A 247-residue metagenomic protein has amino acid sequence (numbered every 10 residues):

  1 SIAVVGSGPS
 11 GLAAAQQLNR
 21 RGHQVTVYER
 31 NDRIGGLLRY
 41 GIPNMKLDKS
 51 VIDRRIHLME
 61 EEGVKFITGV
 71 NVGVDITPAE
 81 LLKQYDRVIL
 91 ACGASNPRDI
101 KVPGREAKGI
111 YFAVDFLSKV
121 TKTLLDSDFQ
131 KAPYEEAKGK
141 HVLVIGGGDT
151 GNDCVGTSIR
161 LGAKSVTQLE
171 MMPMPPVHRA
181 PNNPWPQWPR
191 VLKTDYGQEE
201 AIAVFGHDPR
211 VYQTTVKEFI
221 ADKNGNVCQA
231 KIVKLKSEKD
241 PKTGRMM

Functional and structural regions predicted by a protein language model:
S1-M247: Residues forming the flavin
